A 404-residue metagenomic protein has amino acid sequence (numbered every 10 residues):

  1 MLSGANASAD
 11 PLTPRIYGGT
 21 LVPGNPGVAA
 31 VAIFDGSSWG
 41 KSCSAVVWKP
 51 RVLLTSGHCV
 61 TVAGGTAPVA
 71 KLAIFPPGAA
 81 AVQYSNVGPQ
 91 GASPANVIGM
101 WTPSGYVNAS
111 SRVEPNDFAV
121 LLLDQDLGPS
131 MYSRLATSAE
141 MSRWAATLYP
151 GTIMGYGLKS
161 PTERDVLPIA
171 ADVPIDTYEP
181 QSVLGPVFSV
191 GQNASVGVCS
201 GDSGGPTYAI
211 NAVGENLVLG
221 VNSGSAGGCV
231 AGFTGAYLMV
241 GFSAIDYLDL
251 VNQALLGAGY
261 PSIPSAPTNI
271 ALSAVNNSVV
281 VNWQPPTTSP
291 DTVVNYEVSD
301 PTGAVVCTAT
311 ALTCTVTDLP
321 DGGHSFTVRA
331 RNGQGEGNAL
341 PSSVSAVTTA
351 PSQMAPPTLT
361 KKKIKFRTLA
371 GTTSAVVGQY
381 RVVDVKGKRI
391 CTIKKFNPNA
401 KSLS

Functional and structural regions predicted by a protein language model:
D10, S42, V47-T61, A67-L72 (+2 more regions): C-terminal subregion of chymotrypsin/trypsin-like serine protease catalytic domains
D10-G24, S37, A67-P129, E140-M141: Conserved catalytic-core segment of clan PA serine endopeptidases
P11, E114-G197, G232-L238, S243-L248: Chymotrypsin/trypsin-fold serine protease catalytic domain
V28-P50: A conserved glycine-rich beta-strand in the N-terminal activation segment of trypsin-fold
L72, G151, N295-V298, G378-V382: Short beta-strand elements bearing conserved aromatic residues within extracellular beta-rich modules
G259-D291, D321, Q334-A370: Pro/Thr/Ser/Gly-rich low-complexity, intrinsically disordered linker/stalk tracts
N295-D321, D384-L403: Recognizes extended acidic, P/S/T-rich segments that occur within or adjacent to Ig-like beta-sandwich modules
V316-G337, S404: Beta-strand-rich modules
